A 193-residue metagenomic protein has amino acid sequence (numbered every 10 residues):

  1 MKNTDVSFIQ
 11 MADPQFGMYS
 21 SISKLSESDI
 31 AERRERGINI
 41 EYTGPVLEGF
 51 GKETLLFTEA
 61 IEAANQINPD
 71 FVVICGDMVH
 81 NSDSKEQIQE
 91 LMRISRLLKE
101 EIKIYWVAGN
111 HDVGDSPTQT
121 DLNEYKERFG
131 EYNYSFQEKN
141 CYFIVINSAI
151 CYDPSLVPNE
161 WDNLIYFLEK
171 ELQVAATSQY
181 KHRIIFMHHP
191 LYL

Functional and structural regions predicted by a protein language model:
M1-K85: N-terminal active-site segment of His-dependent metallophosphoesterases
K2-D5, F71, N81-H182: Extended active-site neighborhood of metal-dependent phosphoesterases/phosphodiesterases
A12-F16, G76-M78, N110-H111, S148-A149 (+1 more regions): Active-site metal-binding loops of divalent metal-dependent hydrolases
S20-S23, G49-F50, E59, N133 (+4 more regions): Generic detector of bulky aromatic hydrophobic side chains
